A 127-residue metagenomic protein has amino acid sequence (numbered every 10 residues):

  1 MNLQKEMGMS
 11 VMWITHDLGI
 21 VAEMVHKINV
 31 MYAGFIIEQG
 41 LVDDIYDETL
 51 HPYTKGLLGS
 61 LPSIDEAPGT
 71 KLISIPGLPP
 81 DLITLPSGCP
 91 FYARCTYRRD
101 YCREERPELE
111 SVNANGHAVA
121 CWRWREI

Functional and structural regions predicted by a protein language model:
M1-T70: P-loop NTP-binding/switch modules centered on Walker-like glycine-rich loops
V42-I127: Charged, flexible cofactor/metal-binding loops and thiol motifs
